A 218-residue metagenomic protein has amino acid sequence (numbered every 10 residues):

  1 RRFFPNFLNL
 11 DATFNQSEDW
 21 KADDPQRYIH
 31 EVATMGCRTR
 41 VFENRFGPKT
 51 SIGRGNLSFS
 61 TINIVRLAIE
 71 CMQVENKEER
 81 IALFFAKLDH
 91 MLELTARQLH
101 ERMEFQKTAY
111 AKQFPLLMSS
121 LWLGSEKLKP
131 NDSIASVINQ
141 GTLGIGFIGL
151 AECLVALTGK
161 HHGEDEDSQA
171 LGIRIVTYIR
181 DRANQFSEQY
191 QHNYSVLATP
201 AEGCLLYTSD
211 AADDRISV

Functional and structural regions predicted by a protein language model:
R2-L157, H161: Structured mid-domain segments that build the active-site/substrate or prosthetic-cofactor binding neighborhood
R102-F105, L157-E164, R182-N193: Secondary-structure transition/capping motifs at alpha-helix termini and the adjoining loop/turn into the next element
Y110, S187-S209: Long, charge-rich low-complexity segments
S119-G124, G163, E202-S209: Short glycine/threonine-rich loop-to-helix capping motif typified by GTGT followed within a few residues by an Asp-Pro
G146-G149, L171, H192: Residue-level detector of well-ordered alpha-helical segments, enriched for hydrophobic/aromatic packing positions
G163-A183: Short secondary-structure subsegments characteristic of cysteine-rich extracellular domains
Y207-V218: Single conserved hydrophobic/aromatic residue that forms the stacking wall/gate of nucleotide- or nucleobase-binding
